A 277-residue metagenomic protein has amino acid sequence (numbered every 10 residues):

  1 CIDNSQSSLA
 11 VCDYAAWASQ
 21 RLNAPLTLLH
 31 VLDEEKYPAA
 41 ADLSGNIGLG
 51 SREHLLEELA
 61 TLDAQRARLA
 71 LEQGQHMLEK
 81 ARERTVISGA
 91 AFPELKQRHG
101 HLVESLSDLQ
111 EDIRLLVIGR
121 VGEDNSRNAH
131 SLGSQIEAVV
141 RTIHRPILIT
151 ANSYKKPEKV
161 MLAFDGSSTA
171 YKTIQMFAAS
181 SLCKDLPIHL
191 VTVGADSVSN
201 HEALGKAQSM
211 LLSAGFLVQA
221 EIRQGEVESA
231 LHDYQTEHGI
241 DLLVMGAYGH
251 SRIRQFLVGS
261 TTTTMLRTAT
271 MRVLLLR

Functional and structural regions predicted by a protein language model:
C1-A60, T142, K155-I222: Small/aliphatic-rich secondary-structure junction motif
I2, I47, L62, L69 (+11 more regions): Weak global preference for isoleucine
S7, D33-K36, S44, Q65-L116 (+3 more regions): Structural beta-alpha unit
S7-R21, L95-Y154, Y234-R277: Gly/Ser-rich helix-loop-strand patches that form or flank binding pockets for ribonucleotide-derived cofactors
L26-L28, L231, L274-L275: Generic leucine side-chain signal with a strong bias for well-ordered alpha-helical environments
L62-Q65, D124-N125: Short acidic, glycine/Ser/Thr-rich loop/turn "cap" segments at secondary-structure junctions
